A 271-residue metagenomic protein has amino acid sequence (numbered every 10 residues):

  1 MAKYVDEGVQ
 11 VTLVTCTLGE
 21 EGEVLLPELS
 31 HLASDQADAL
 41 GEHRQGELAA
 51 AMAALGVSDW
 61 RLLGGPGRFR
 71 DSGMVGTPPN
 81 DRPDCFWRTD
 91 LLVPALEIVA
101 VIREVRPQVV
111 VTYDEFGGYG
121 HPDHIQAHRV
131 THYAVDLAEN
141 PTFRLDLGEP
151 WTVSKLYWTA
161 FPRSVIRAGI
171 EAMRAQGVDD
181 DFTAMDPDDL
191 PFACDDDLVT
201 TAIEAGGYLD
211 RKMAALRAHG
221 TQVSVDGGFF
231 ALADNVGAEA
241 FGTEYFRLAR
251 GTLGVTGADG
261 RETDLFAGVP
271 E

Functional and structural regions predicted by a protein language model:
M1-R106, V236, R247-R250, V255-A258: Active-site rim/loop-helix segments in enzyme catalytic domains that contact anionic ligands
G76, D81-E271: Metal-dependent de-N-acetylase/amidase catalytic core
